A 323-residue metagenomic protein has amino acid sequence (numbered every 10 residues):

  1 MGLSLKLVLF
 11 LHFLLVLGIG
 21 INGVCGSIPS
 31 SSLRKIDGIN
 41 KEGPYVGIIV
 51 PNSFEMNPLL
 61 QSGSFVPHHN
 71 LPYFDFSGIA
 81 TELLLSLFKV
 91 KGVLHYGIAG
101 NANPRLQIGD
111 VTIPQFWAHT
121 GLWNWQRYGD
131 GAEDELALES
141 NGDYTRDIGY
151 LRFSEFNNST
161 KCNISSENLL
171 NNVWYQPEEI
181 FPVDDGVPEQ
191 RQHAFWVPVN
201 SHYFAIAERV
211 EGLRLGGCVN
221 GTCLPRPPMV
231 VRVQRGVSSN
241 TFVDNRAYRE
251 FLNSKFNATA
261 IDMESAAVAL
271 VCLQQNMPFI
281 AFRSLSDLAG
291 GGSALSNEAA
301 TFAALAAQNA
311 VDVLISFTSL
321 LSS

Functional and structural regions predicted by a protein language model:
G2-L5, V24-P29, K35-G38, E42-I49 (+2 more regions): Glycine-rich phosphate- or other oxyanion-binding loops that anchor nucleotides, phosphorylated ligands
L5-N22: Cleavable N-terminal signal peptides of Sec/SRP-targeted secreted and luminal proteins
P51-E55: Short polar catalytic/cofactor-binding loops
